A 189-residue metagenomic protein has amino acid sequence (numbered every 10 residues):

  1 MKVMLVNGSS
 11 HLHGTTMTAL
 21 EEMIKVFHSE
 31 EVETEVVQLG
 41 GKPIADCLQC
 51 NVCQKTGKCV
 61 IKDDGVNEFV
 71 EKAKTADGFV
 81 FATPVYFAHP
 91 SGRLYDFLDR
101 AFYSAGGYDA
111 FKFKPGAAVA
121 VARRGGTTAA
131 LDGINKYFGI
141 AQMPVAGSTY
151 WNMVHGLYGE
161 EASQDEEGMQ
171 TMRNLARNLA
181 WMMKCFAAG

Functional and structural regions predicted by a protein language model:
K2-V32: N-terminal beta1-alpha1 ligand-phosphate binding loop
M4, I24, H28-E30, K62-E68 (+1 more regions): Glycine-rich phosphate/pyrophosphate-binding loop and the adjoining helix
N7-G8, L12-M17, A45-Q54, D77: Cysteine-centered iron-sulfur cluster-binding motifs in ferredoxin-type domains/subunits of redox enzymes
E35-Q38, G147: A structural preference for short, hydrophobic beta-strand core positions in alpha/beta folds
L39-K58, L157-A162: N-terminal beta-loop-helix "entrance" segment that forms/cooperates in small-molecule cofactor or anionic ligand
K58-Y150: Helix-loop-strand module that forms the ligand-binding subsite of alpha/beta enzymes
